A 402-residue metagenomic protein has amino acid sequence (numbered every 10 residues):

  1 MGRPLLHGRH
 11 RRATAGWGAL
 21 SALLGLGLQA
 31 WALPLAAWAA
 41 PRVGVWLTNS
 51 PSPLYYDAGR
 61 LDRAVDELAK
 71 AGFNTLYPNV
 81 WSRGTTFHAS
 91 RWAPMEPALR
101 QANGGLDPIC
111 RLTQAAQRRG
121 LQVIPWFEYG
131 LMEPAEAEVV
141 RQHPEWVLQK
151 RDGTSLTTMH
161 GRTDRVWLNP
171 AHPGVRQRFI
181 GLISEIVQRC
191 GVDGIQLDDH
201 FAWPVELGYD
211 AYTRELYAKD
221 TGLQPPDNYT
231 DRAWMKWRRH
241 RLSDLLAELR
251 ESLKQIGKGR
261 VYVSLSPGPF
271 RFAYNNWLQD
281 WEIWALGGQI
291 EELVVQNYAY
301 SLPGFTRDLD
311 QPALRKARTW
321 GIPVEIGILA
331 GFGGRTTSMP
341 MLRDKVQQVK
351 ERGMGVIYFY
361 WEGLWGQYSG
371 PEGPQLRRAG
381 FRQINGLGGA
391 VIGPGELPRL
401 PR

Functional and structural regions predicted by a protein language model:
W38-A58, P267: Boundary/entry segment of secreted carbohydrate-active catalytic domains
R42-V43, S52-Y55, G130-E185, R189: Active-site-adjacent "subsite" loops/lids of carbohydrate-active enzymes
T48-Y55, A93-G105, T163-Q177, D231-R241 (+2 more regions): The substrate-binding groove and active-site-proximal loops of carbohydrate-active enzymes, especially glycoside
R60-T85: Catalytic domains of carbohydrate-active enzymes, especially glycoside hydrolases
G84-F127, R239-L249, I256: Aromatic-lined substrate-binding rim segments of carbohydrate-active enzymes
A89-R100, L131-M159, D199-P226: Aromatic- and acidic-residue-enriched segments that line the glycan-binding/catalytic groove of carbohydrate-active
D220-R335: Glycoside hydrolase catalytic-domain groove-lining segments
E292-G304, E325-P401: Substrate-binding cleft of secreted/luminal carbohydrate-active enzymes
